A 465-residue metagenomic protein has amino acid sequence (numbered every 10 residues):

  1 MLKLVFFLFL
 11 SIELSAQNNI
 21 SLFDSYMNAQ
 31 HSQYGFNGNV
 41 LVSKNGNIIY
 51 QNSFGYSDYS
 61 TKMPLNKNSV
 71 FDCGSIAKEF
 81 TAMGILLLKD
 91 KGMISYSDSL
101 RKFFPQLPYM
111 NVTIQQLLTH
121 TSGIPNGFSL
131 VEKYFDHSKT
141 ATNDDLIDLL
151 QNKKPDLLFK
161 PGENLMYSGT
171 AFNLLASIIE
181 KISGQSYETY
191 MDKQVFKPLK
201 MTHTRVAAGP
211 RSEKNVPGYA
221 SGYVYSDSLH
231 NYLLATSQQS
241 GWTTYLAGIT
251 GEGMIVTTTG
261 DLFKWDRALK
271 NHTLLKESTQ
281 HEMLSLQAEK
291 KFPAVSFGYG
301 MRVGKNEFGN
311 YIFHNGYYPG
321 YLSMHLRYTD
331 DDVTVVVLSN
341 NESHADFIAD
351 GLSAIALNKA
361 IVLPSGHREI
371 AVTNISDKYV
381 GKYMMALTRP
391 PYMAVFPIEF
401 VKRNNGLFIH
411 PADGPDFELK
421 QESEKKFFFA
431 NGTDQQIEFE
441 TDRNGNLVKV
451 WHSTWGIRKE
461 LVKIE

Functional and structural regions predicted by a protein language model:
M1-N19: Bacterial Sec-dependent N-terminal signal peptides
L14, D350-E465: Peripheral terminal and inter-domain segments
N18-F71, M93-D98, Q151-P155, G309: Short, conserved catalytic-motif segment at the N-terminal edge
M27, V40, G46, V70-S97 (+3 more regions): Active-site SXXK
G55-Y59, L246, E342-H344, Q435 (+1 more regions): A short acidic/small-residue loop/turn micro-motif
Y96-M110, K197-L199: Short, glycine/proline-biased beta-turn/loop segments that scaffold the active-site neighborhood
N111-P319: Short, surface-exposed loop or secondary-structure junction motifs that flank catalytic or metal-binding residues
H314, M324-N341, V450-H452: Short, well-ordered beta-strand elements
